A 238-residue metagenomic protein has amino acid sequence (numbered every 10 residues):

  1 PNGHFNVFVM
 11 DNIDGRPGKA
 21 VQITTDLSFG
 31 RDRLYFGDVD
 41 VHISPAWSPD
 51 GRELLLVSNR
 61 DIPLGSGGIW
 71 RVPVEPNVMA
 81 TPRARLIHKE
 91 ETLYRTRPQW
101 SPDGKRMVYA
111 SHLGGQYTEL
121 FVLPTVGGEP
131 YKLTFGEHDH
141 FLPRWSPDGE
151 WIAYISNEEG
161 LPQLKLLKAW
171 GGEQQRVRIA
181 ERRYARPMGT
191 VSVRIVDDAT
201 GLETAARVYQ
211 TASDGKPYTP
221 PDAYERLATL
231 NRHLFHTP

Functional and structural regions predicted by a protein language model:
P1-V9, D14, T25-V41, E53 (+6 more regions): A flexible loop/linker signature enriched in serine peptidases of the S9 family
D14-P17, P76-T81, G127-E129, G171-E173 (+2 more regions): Short coil turn/linker residues within repeat-based beta-strand modules
Q22-T25, K168-M188: Pro/Ala/Gly-rich low-complexity, hydrophilic intrinsically disordered segments
R31-I43, D222-P238: Surface-exposed acidic, glycine/proline-enriched linker/cap segments that occur as 15-30-residue helix-coil
D50-R52, D103-K105, D148-E150: Short coil/turn segments that connect the beta-strands within blades of beta-propeller domains
L120, A199-L230: Short, ordered, surface-exposed loop/turn motifs in non-cytosolic proteins
G189-D198, V208: A short, amphipathic beta-strand motif
